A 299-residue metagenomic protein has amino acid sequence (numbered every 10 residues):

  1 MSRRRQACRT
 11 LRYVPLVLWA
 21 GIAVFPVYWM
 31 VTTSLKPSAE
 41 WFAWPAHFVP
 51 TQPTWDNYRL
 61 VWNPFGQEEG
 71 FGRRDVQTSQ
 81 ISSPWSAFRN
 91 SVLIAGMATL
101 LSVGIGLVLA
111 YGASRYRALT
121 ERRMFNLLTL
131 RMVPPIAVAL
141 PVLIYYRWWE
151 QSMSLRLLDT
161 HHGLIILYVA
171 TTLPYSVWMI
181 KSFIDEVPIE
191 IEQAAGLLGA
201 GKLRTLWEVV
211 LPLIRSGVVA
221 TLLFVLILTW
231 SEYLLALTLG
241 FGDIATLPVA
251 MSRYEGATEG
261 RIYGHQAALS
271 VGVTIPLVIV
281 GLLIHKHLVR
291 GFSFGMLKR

Functional and structural regions predicted by a protein language model:
M1-R299: A hydrophobic, multi-pass inner-membrane permease signature
